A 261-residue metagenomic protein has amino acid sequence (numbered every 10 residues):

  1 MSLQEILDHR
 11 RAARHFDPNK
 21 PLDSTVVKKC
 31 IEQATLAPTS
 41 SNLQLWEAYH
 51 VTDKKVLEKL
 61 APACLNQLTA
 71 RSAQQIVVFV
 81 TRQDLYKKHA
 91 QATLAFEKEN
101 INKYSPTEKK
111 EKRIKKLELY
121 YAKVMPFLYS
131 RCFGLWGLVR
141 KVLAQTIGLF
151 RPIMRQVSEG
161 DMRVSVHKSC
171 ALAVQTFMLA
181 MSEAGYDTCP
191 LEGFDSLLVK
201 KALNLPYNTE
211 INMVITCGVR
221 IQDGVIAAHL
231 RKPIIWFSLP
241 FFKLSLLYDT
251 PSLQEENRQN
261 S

Functional and structural regions predicted by a protein language model:
M1-S261: Acidic, surface-exposed loops and disordered segments
